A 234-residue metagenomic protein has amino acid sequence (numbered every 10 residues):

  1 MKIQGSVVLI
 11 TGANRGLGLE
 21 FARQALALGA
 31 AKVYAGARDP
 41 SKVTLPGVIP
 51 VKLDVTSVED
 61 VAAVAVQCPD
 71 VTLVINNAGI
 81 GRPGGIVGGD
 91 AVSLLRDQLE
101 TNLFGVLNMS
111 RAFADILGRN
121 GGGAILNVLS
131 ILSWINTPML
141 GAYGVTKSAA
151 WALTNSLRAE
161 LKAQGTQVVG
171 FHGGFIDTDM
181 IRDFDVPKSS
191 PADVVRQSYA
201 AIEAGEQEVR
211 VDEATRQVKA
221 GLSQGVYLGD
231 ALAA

Functional and structural regions predicted by a protein language model:
N14, A22: N-terminal Rossmann NAD(P)H-binding glycine-rich loop of SDR-like oxidoreductase domains
P46-E59: Rossmann-fold cofactor-recognition segment
P50, Q98-L99: A hydrophobic alpha-helix adjacent to the NAD(P)-binding/active-site core of NAD(P)-dependent oxidoreductases, strongly
G81-R96, M139: Conserved mid-core segment of classical short-chain dehydrogenase/reductases
S110, T146: Active-site helix of classical SDR
S130: Residue(s) in the substrate-gating loop at a strand-loop-helix junction that position the organic substrate next
G170-F171, T178, R182-L222: C-terminal helical subdomain
